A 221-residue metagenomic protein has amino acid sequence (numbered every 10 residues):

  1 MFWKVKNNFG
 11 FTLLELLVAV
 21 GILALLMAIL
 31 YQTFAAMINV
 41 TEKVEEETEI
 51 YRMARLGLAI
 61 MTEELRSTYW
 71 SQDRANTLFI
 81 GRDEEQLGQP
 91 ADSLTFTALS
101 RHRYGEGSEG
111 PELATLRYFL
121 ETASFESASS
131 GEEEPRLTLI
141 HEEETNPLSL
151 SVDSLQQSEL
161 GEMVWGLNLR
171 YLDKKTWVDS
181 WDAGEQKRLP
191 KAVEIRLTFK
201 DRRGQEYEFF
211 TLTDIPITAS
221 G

Functional and structural regions predicted by a protein language model:
M1-F11: N-terminal leader/signal peptides at the extreme start of proteins
L14-Q32: Alpha-helical hydrophobic helix detector
A19, A98-S100, N168: Short, flexible loop/turn elements at secondary-structure junctions
I29, T33-L150: Extracytoplasmic beta-strand-rich oligomerization domains located immediately C-terminal to a leader/signal peptide
G110-T115, D153-Q157, Q205-F210: Short, mixed charged/polar active-site loops that provide acid/base catalysis or chelate metal/phosphate cofactors
L150-D153, D179-S180: Short acidic, glycine/proline-rich loop/turn micro-motifs
S158-G221: Short linear sequence signals and composition-biased patches located at protein termini or domain-edge surfaces
